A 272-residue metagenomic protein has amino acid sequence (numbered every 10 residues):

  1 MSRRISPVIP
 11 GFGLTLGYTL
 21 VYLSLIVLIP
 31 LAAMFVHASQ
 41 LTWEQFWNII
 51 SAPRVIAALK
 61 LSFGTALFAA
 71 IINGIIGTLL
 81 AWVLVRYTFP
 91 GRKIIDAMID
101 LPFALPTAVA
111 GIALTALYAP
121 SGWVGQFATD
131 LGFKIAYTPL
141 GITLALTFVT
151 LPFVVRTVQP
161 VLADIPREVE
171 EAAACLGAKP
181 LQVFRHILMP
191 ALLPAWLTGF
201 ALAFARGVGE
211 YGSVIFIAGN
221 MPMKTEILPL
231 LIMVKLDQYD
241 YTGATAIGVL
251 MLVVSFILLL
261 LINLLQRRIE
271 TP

Functional and structural regions predicted by a protein language model:
M1-P7, W47-I49: Membrane-topology segments of multi-pass transport proteins
R3, V169, L265-P272: Short cytosolic juxtamembrane segments of multi-pass membrane proteins
P7-T42, S51-A163, I187-G212, F216 (+2 more regions): Membrane-water interface segments at the C-terminal ends of transmembrane alpha-helices in multi-pass inner-membrane
P90, A178-P180: Short coil/turn motifs that cap or connect alpha-helices
A173: The alpha-helix within a helix-turn-helix
L176-G177, P190: Glycine/proline-centered hinge or cleavage motifs at structural transition points of membrane proteins
F216-T225: Juxtamembrane non-transmembrane "cap" segments at the membrane-aqueous interface of multi-pass membrane proteins
L228-L231: Transmembrane alpha-helical segments of integral membrane proteins
